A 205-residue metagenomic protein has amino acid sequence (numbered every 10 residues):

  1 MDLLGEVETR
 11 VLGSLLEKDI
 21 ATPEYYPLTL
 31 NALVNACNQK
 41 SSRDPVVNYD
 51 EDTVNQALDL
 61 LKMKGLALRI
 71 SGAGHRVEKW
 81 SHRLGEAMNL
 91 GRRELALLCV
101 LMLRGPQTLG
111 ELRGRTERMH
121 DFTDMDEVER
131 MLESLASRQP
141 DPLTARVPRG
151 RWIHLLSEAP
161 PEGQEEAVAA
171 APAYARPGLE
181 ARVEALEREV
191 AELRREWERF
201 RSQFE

Functional and structural regions predicted by a protein language model:
G5-E24, N89-P106, L132, A136-R138: Positively charged, polyanion-binding regions of nucleic-acid-associated proteins
S14, A57, M131, L155: Residues in the recognition helix of alpha-helical DNA-binding motifs
T22-V47, P106-F122: Short acidic, hydrophobic short linear motifs in intrinsically disordered regions
N55-L58, K62-G72, L132-P148: A short, conserved structural fragment
A73-E111, G150, L155-A181: Short, amphipathic alpha-helical interaction segments positioned at domain boundaries
L97, G110-V147: A contiguous pocket-lining binding segment that forms or flanks enzyme active sites
R115, R146-E158, E166, R195-E205: Helical coiled-coil/dimerization "stalks" and their immediately adjacent regulatory linkers at helix->disorder
A173-F204: Amphipathic alpha-helical oligomerization/assembly segments
